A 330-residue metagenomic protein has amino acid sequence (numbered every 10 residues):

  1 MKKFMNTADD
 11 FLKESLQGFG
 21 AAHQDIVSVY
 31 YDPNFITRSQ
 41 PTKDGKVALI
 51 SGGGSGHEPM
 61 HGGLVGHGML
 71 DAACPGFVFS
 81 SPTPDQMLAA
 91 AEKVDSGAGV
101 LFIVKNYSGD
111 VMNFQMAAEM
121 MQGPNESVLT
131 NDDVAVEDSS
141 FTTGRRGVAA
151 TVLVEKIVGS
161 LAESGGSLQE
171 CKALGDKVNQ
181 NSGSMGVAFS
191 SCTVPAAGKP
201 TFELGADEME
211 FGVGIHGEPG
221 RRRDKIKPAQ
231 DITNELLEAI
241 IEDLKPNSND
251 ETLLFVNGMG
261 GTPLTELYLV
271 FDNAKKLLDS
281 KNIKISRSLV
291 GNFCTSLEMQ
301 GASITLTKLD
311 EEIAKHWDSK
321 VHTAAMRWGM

Functional and structural regions predicted by a protein language model:
M1-L49, E311-M330: N-terminal amphipathic/basic leader segments beginning at the initiator methionine
D44-G52, H61-C74, V136-D138, M209-K225: Gly-rich Lys/Arg/Thr-decorated short loops/hinges at beta-loop-alpha junctions or inter-strand turns that position
H57, L64-S96, I241: Glycine-rich oxoanion-binding loops at beta->alpha junctions
A73-V78, M121-G144, S280-I285, L289: Short, acidic/small-residue loops that bind anionic groups at enzyme active sites
V111-P124, T130, E266-D272: Short Gly/Thr/Asp-enriched flexible loops that form oxyanion-binding sites at enzyme active sites
V128-E170, L174-N181: Short alpha-helices
S164-L269: Mixed-charge interfacial surface used for oligomerization/domain docking and macromolecular partner engagement
A239, L244-M330: C-terminal non-catalytic interaction/assembly regions of soluble proteins
